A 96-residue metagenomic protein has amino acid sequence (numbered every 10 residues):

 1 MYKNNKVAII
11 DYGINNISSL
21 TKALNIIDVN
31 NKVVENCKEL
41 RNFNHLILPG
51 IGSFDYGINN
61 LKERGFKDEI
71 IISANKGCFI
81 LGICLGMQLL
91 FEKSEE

Functional and structural regions predicted by a protein language model:
M1-K6: Extreme N-terminus of proteins, especially the signal/transit-peptide cleavage junction and the first residues
V7-V29: N-terminal beta1-alpha1 ligand-phosphate binding loop
Y12, N36, L85: Cofactor-binding loop segments of dinucleotide-utilizing enzymes, especially the Rossmann-like FAD- and NAD(P)+-binding
N30-N42: Short acidic low-complexity segments
N42-F43, K76: Alpha-helix C-terminal capping/helix-to-coil transition sites in glycosyltransferase folds
I47-P49: Structural motif
G52-E96: Cysteine-nucleophile active-site neighborhood
